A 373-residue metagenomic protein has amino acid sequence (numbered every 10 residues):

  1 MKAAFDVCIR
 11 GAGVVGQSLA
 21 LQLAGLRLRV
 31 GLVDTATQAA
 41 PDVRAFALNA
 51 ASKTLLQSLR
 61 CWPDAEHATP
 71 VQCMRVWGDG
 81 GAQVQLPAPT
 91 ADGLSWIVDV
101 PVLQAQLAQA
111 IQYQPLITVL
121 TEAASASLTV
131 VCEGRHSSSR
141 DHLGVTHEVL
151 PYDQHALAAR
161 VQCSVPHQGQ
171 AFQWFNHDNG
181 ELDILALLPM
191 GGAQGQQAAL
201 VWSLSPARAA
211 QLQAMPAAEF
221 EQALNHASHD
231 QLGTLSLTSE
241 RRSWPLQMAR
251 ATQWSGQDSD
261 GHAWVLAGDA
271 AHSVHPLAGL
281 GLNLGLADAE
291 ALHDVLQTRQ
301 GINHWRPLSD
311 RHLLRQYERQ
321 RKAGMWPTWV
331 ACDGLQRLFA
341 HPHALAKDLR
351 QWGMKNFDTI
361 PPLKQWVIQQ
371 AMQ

Functional and structural regions predicted by a protein language model:
K2-A3, T54, S58, P63-L143 (+1 more regions): Conserved N-terminal helical subregion
A4-C8, A12-Q72: Glycine-rich FAD cofactor-binding loop and adjacent beta-loop-alpha segment at the N-terminus of flavoprotein
V7, V30, S127-T129, V265: Hydrophobic "anchor" residues on beta-strands that sit immediately upstream of conserved functional sites
R10, V33, C132, G268 (+1 more regions): Active-site flanking residues adjacent to catalytic metal/cofactor-binding acidic residues
L56, T129-S243, R250: Conserved FAD-binding catalytic core of PHBH/FMO-like flavoproteins
L212-I302, P307-S309: FAD/FMN-dependent oxidoreductases across multiple families
D294-Q373: C-terminal helical "tail/cap" subdomain of flavin- and related membrane-associated enzymes
